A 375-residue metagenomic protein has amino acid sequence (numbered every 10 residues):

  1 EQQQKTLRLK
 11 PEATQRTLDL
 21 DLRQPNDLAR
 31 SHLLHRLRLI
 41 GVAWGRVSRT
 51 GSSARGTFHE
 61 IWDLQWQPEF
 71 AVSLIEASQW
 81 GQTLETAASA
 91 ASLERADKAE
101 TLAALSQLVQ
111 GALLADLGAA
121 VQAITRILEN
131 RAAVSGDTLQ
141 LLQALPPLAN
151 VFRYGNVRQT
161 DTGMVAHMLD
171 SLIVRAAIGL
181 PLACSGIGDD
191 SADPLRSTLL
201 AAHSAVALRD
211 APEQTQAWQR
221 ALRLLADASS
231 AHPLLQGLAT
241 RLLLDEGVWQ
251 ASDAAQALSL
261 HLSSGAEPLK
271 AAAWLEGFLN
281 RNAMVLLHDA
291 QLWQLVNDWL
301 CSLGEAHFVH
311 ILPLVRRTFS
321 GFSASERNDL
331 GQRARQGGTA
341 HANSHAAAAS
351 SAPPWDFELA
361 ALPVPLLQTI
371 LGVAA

Functional and structural regions predicted by a protein language model:
E1-A375: Extended repeat-based interaction scaffolds and adjacent low-complexity, acidic/S/T/P-biased segments that form broad
